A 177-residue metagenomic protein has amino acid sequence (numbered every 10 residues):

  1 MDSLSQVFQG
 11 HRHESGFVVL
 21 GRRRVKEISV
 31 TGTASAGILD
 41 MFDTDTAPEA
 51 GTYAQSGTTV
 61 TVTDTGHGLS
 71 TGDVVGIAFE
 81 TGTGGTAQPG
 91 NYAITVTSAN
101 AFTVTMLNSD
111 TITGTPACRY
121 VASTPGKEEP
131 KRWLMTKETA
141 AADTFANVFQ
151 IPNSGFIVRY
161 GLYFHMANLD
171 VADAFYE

Functional and structural regions predicted by a protein language model:
M1-M41: Solvent-exposed, flexible loop/coil segments flanking beta-strands in beta-rich domains
Q6, H11-L20, D43, P125 (+3 more regions): Beta-sandwich interaction modules
G21-T33, V75-I77, Y160-M166: A short beta-strand element within beta-rich, extracytoplasmic domains of secreted/secretory-pathway proteins
V25, A36-D40, G72-V74, N91 (+1 more regions): Exposed beta-strand and adjacent loop surfaces of beta-rich binding modules that mediate intermolecular recognition
G32-G37, G66-T71, A167-L169: Short proline/glycine-enriched turn/loop motifs at strand-loop junctions of beta-rich domains
A34-A47, S123-P130: Surface-exposed turn/loop modules enriched in turn-prone residues
A36-L39, T113-A117, N168-E177: Edge beta-strands of jelly-roll/beta-sandwich modules across compartments, strongly enriched in secreted/luminal
A47-K127: Small/polar beta-strand repeat architecture
